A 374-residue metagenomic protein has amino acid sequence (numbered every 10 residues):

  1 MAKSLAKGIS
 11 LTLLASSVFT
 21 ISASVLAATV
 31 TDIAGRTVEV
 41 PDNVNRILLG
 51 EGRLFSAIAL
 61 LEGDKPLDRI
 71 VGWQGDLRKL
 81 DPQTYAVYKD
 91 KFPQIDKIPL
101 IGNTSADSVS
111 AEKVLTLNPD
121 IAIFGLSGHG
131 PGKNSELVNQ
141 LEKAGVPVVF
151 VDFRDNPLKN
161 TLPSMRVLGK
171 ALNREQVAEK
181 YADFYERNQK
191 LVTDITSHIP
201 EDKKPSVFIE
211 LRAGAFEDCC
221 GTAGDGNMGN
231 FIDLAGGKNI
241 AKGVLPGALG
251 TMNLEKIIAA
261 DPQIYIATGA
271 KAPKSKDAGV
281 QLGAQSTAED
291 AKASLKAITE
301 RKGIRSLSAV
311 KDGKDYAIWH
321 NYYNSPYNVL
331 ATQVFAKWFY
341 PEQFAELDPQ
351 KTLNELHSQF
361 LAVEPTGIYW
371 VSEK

Functional and structural regions predicted by a protein language model:
M1-L13: Bacterial N-terminal signal peptides that target proteins for export
V25-K374: N-terminal ligand-binding lobe of clamshell/alpha-beta domains
